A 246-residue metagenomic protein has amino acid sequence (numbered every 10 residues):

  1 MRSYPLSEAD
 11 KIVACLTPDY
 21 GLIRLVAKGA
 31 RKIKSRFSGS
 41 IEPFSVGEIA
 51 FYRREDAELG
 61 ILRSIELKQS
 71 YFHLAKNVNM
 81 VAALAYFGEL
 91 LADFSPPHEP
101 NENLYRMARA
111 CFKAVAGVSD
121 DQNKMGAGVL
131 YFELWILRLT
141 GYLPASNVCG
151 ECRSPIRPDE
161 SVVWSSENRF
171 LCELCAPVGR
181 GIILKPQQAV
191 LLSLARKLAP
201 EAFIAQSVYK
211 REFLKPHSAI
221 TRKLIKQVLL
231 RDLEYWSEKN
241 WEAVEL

Functional and structural regions predicted by a protein language model:
M1-I12, L16-L246: Non-catalytic alpha-helical scaffolds and adjoining flexible linkers that form interface surfaces for assembly
